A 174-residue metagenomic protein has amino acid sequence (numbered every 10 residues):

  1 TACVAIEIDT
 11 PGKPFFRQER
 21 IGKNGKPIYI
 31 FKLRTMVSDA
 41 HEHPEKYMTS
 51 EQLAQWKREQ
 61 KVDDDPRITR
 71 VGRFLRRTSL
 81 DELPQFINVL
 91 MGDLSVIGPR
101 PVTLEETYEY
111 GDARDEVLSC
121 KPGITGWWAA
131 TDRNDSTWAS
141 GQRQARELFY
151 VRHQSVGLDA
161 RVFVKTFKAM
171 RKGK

Functional and structural regions predicted by a protein language model:
T1-E42, N88, V156-K174: A hydrophobic, helix-centered structural microdomain
A5, L83-K174: Hydrophobic structural segments characteristic of membrane proteins
F16-P66, T125-R146: Short, glycine-rich, amphipathic interfacial segments at transmembrane boundaries or analogous
K61, R76, F149-Y150: Alpha-solenoid HEAT/Armadillo repeat architecture
